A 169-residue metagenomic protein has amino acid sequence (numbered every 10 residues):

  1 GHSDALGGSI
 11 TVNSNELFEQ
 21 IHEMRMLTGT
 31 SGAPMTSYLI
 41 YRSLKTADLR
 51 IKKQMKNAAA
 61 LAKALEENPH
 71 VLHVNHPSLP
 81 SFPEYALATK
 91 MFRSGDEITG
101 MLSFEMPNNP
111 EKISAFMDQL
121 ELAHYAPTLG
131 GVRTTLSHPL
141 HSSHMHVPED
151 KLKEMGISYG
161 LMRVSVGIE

Functional and structural regions predicted by a protein language model:
G1-M101, E105-T135, L140: Active-site C-terminal subdomain of aminotransferase-like
D118, T134-E169: PLP-dependent enzyme catalytic core of the Aspartate aminotransferase-like
